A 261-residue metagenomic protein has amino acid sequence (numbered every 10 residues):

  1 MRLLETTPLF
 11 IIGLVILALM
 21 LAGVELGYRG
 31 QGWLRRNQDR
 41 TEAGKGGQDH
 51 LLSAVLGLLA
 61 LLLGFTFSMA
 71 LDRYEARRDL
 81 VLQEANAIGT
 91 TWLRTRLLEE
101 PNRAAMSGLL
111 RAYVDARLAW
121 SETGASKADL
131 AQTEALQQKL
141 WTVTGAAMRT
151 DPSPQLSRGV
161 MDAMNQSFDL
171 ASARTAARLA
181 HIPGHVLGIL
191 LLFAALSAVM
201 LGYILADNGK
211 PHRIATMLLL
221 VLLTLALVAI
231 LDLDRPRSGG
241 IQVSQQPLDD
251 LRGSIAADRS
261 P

Functional and structural regions predicted by a protein language model:
R2, T6-R35, L179-P261: Alpha-helical transmembrane anchor segments
L9, K45, F67-R73, S121-T123: Short, charged, low-complexity loops and linkers
A22, L26-R29, L61, E84-A87 (+4 more regions): Amphipathic, well-ordered alpha-helical segments in soluble domains
T41-L51: Membrane-interface segments at loop-to-transmembrane junctions
D49-F67: A generic, lipid-embedded transmembrane alpha helix
L61-L82, D234: Transmembrane signal-anchor/signal-peptide helices with a preference for the extracytoplasmic
V81-L97, S244-D258: Short extracytoplasmic/periplasmic juxtamembrane "stem" segments immediately C-terminal to an N-terminal membrane anchor
T90-L179: Structured inter-helical modules in multipass membrane proteins
